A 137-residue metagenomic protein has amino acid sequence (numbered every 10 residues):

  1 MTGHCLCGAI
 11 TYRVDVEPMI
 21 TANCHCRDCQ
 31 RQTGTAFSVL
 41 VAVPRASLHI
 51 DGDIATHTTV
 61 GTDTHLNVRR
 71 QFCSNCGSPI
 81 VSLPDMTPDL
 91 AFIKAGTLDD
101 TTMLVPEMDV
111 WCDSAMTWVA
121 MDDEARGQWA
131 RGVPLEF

Functional and structural regions predicted by a protein language model:
M1-F137: A short Gly-Trp-Pro
